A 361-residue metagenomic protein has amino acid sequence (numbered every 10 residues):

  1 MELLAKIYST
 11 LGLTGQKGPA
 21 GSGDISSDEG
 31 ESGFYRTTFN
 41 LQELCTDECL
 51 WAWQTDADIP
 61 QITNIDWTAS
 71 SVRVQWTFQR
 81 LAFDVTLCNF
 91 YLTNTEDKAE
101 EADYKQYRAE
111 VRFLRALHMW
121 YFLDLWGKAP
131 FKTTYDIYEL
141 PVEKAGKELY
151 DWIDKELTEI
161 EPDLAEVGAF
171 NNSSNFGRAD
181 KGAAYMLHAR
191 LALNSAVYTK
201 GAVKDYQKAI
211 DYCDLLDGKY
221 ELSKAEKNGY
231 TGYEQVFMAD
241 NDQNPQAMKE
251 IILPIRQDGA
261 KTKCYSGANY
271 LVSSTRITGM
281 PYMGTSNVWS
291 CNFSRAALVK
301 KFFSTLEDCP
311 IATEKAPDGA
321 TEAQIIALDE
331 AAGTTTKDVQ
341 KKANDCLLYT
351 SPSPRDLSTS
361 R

Functional and structural regions predicted by a protein language model:
M1-E110, L114-L125, P130-Y135, E139-L140 (+3 more regions): Short acidic-aromatic linear motifs embedded in glycine-rich loops, typified by GG[WY][YF]DAGD(H) and related
T77-R80, A145, V197-Y206: Short coil/turn connectors between adjacent alpha-helices in alpha-solenoid helical repeat scaffolds
D97-A102, E166-F176: Flexible helix-coil transition and linker loops at the boundaries of alpha-helical arrays
L123-D124, P130, N194-G201: Short coil/turn linking the two alpha-helices of tandem helical-hairpin repeats
I210-G218: TPR/TPR-like (Sel1-like) alpha-helical repeat modules
